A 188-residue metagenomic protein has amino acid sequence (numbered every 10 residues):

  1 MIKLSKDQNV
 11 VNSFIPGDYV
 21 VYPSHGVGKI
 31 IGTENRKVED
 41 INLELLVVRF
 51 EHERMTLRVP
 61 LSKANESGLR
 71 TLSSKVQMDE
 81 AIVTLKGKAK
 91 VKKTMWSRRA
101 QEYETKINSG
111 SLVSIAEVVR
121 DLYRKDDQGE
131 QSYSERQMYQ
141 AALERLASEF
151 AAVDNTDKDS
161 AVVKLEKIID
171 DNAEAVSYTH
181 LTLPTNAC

Functional and structural regions predicted by a protein language model:
I2-N9, F14-P16, P23-A175: Acidic-enriched and Gly/Ser
T179-T185: Conserved small/polar residues in nucleotide/adenosyl-binding loops
